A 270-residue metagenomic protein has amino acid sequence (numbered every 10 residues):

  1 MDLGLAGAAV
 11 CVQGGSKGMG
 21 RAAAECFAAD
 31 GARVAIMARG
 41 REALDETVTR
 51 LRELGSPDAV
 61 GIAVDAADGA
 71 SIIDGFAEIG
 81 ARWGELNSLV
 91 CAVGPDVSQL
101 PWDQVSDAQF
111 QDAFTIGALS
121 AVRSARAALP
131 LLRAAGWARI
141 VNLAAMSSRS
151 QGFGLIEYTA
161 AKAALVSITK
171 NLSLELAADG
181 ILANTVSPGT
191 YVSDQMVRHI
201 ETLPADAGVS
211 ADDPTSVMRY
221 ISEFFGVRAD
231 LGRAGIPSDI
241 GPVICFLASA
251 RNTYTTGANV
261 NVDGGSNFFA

Functional and structural regions predicted by a protein language model:
A9, S16-K17: Conserved glycine-rich cofactor-binding loop
E85, A177, L182, T255-G257: Short, small/polar-rich loop/turn modules that mediate ligand/substrate recognition or access, typified
N87, D103-V122, V141, L165: Catalytic Tyr-X3-Lys loop
G94, L100-W102, S106-Q111, I221 (+1 more regions): Substrate-binding pocket helix/loop in short-chain dehydrogenase/reductase
D96-Q99, V243-C245, T256-A270: Short C-terminal tail/terminal secondary-structure segment of NAD(P)H-dependent dehydrogenase/reductase domains
A125, A161, T169: Active-site helix of classical SDR
P130, L174-E175: Alpha-helical segment proximal to the catalytic Tyr-Lys
T185, G208-R251, T255, G264: C-terminal helical subdomain
